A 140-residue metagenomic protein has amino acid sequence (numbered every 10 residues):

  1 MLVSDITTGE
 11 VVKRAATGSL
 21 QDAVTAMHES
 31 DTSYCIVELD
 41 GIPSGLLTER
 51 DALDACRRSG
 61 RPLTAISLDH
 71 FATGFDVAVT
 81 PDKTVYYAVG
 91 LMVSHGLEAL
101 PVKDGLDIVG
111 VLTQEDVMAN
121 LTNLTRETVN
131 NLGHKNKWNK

Functional and structural regions predicted by a protein language model:
M1-E10, T48-A78, T84-V93, I108 (+1 more regions): Tandem CBS (Bateman) regulatory domains
K13-D31, E38-L39, A78-G96, K103 (+1 more regions): The conserved cystathionine-beta-synthase
M27-S30, C35-D51, M92, L100-D116: A glycine-centered beta-loop-beta connector
